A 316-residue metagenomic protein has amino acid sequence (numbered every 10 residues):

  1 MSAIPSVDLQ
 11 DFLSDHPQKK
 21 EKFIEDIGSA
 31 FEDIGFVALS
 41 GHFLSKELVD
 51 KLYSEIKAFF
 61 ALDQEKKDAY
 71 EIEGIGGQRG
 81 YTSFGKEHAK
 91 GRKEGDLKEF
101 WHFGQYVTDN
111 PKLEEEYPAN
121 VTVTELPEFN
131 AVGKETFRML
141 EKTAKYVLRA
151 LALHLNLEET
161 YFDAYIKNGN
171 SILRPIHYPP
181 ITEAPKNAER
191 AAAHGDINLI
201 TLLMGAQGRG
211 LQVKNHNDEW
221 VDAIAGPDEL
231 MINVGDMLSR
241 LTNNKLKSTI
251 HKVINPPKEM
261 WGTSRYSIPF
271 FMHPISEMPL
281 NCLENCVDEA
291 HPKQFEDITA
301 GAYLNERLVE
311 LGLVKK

Functional and structural regions predicted by a protein language model:
M1-K316: Peripheral, non-catalytic segments flanking oxidoreductase cores
